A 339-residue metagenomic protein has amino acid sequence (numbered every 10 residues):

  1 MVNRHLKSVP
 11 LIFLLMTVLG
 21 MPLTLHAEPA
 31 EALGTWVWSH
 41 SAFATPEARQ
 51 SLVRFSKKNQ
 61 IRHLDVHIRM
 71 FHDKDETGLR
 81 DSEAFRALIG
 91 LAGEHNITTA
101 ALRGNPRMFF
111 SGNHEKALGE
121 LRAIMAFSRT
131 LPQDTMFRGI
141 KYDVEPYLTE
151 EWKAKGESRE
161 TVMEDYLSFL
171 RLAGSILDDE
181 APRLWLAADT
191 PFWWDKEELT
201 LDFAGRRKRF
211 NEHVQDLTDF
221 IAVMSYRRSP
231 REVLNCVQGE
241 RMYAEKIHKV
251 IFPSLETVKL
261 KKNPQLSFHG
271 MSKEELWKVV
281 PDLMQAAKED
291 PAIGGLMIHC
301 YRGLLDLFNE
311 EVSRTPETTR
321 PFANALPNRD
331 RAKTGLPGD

Functional and structural regions predicted by a protein language model:
A27-S56, I61, A188-F192, H299-Y301: Boundary/entry segment of secreted carbohydrate-active catalytic domains
W36-H40, A100-R107, Y166-R206, V250-E256: Aromatic-lined carbohydrate-recognition surfaces of secreted/lumenal glycan-active proteins
A48-F71, Q133-M136, F220: Catalytic domains of carbohydrate-active enzymes, especially glycoside hydrolases
D65, F127-V162, G294-I298: Active-site groove signature of glycoside hydrolases
V66-N105, A154-L186: Aromatic-lined substrate-binding rim segments of carbohydrate-active enzymes
R138, V144-L148, G205-L234: Aromatic- and acid-rich polysaccharide-binding/catalytic face of secreted or lumenal carbohydrate-active enzymes
R171, P182-A188, F220-P264: Glycoside hydrolase catalytic-domain groove-lining segments
S225-R231, H248-R331, G335-L336: Substrate-binding cleft of secreted/luminal carbohydrate-active enzymes
